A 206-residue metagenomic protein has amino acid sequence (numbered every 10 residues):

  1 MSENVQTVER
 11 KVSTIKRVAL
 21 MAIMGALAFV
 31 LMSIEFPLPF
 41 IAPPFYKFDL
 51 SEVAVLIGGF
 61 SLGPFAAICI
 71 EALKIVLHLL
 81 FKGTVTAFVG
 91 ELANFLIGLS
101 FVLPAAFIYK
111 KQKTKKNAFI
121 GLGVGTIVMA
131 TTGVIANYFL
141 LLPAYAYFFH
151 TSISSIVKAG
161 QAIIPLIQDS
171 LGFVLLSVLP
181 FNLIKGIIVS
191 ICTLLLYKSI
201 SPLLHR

Functional and structural regions predicted by a protein language model:
M1-R206: Loop-helix junctions at membrane interfaces
